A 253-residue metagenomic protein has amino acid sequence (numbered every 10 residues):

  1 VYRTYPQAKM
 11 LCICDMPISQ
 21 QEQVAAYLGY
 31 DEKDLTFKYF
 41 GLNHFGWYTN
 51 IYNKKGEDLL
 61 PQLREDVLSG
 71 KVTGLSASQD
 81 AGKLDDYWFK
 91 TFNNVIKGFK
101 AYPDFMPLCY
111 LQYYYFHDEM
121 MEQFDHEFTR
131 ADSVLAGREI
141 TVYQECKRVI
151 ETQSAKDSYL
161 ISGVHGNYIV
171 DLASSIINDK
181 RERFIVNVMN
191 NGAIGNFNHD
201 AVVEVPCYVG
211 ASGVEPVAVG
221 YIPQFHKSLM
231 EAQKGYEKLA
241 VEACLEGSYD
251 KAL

Functional and structural regions predicted by a protein language model:
V1-V24: Rossmann-like NAD(P)(H) cofactor-binding subdomain of soluble oxidoreductases
Q20-L253: Long, compositionally biased stretches enriched for glycine and/or charged residues
